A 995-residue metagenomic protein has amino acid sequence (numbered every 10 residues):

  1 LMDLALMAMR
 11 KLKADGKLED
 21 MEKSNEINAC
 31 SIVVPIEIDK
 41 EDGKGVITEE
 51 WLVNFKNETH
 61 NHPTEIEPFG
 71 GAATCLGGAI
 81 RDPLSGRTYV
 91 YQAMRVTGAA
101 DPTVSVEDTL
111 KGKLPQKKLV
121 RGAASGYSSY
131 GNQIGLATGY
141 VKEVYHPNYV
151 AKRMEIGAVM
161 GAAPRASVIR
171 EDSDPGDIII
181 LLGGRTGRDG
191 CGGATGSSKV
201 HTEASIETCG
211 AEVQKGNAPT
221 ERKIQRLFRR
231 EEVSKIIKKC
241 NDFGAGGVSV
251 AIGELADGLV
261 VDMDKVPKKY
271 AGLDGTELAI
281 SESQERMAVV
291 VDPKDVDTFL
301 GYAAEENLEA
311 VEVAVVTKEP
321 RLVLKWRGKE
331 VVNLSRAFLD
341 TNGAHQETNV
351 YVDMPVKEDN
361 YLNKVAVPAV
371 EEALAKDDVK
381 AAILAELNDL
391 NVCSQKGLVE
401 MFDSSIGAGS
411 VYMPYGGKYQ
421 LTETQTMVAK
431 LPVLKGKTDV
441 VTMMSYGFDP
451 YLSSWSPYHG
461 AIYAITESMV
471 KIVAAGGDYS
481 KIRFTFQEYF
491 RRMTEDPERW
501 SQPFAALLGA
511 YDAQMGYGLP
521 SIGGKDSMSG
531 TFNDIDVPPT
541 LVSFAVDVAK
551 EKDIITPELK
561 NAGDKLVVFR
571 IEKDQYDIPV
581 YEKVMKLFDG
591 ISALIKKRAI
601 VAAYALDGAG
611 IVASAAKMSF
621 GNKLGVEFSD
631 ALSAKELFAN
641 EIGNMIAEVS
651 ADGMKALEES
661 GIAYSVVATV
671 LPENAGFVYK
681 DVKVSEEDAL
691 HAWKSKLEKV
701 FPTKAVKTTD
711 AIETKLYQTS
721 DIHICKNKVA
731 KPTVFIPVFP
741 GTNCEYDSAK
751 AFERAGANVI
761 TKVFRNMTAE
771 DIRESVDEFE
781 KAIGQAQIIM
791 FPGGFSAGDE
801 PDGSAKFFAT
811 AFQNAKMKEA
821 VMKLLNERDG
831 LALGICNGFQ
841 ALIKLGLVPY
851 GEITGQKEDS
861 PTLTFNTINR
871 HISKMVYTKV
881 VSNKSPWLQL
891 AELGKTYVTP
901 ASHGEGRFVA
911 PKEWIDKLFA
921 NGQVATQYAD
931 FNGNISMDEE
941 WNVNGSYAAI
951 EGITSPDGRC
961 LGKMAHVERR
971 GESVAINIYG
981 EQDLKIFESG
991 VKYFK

Functional and structural regions predicted by a protein language model:
L1-I788, P792-G798, A811-M822, A948 (+2 more regions): Glycine/proline-enriched, intrinsically flexible loops and inter-domain linkers
I80, Y89, I178-I180, K565 (+4 more regions): Hydrophobic, aliphatic-enriched repeat segments that assemble into extended interaction scaffolds in large eukaryotic
M94, S249, T494, V612 (+5 more regions): Active-site-proximal flexible loops/turns
E143-Y145, R185-R188, K294-D295, K573 (+7 more regions): Short acidic/polar capping segments at secondary-structure boundaries
V291, V649, G834, S902 (+1 more regions): A conserved hydrophobic position in a structured secondary element of the catalytic/binding core that shapes
V667, R773-E774, F779, M822-K823 (+1 more regions): Amide-donor transfer/coupling interface in amidating biosynthetic enzymes
P792, L833-I835, K963-A965: Active-site neighborhood of phospho(di)ester-bond hydrolases with catalytic His/Asp-centered motifs
S796-K884: Cysteine-nucleophile active-site neighborhood
